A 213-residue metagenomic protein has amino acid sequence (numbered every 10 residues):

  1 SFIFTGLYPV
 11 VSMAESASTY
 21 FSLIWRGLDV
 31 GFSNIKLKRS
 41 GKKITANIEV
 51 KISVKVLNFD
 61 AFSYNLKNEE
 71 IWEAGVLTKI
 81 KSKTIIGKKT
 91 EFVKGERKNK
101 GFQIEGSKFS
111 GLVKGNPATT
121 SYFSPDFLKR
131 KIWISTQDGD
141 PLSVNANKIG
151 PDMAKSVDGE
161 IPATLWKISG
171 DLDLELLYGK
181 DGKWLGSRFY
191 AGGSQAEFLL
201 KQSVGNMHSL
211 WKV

Functional and structural regions predicted by a protein language model:
S1-I3: N-terminal export leaders
A14-S16, K81-D173, L177, R188 (+1 more regions): Solvent-exposed helix/loop surface patches that form functional interfaces
A17-R97, G182: N-terminal mature ectodomain segment of secretory-pathway/periplasmic proteins
G27, L37, K43-S53, S63 (+2 more regions): Gly/Pro-enriched, hydrophobic low-complexity segments that function as extracytoplasmic propeptides/linkers
L77-T78, F102, E197: Residue-level detection of beta-strand scaffold positions
